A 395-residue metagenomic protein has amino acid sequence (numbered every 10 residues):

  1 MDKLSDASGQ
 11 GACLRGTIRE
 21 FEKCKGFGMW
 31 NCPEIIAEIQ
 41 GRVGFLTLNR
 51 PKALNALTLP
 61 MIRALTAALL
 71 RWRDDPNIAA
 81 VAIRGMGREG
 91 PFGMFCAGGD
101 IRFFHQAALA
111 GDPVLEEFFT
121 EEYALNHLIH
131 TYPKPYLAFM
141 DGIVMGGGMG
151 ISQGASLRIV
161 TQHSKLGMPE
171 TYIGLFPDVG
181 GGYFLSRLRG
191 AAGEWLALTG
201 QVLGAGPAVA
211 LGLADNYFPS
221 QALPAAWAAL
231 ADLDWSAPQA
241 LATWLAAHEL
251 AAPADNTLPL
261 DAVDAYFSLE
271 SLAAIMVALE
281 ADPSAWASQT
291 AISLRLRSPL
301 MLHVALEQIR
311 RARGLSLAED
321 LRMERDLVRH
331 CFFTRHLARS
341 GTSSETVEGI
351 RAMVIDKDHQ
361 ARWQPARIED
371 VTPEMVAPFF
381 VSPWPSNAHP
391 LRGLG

Functional and structural regions predicted by a protein language model:
K23-R84, P390, G395: Conserved CoA-thioester-binding segment of acyl-CoA-metabolizing enzymes
G41, L46, A64-L109, L128-F139 (+1 more regions): A structural preference for short, pocket-lining loop segments at secondary-structure junctions
G87, I129-I173, L196, G200-Q201 (+1 more regions): Glycine-rich beta-to-alpha active-site loop
I101-M140, G181, P378-P385, L391-R392: An acidic, glycine-rich surface segment that forms the CoA-thioester-binding/catalytic face of crotonase-fold enzymes
A155-D178, G212-W227: Gly/Pro- and small hydrophobic-enriched strand-loop and loop-to-helix capping segments that sit at the rims
G180-Y183, R187-W235: Contiguous mid-protein beta-loop-alpha structural module that forms a pocket-lining wall or clamp of enzyme active
L213, F218-R297, M301: Amphipathic alpha-helical blocks and their helix-capping loop/short-beta junctions
G341, E345-G395: C-terminal amphipathic alpha-helical interaction region
